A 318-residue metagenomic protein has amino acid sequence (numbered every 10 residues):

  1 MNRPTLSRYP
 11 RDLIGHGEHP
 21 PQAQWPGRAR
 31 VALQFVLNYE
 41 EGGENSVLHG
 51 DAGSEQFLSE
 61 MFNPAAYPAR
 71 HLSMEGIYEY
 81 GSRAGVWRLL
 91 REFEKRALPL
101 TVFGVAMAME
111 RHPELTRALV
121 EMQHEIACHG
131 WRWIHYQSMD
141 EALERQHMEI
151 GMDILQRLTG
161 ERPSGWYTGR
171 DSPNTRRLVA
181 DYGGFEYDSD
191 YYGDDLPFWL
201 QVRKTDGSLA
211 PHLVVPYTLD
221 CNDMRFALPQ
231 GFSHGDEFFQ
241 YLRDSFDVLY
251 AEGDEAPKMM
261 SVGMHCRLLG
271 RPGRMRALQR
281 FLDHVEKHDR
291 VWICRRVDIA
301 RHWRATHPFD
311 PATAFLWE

Functional and structural regions predicted by a protein language model:
N2-L213, F239-V262, L268-E318: Catalytic alpha-helical scaffold of carbohydrate-active enzymes acting on polysaccharides/glycoconjugates
D206-F226: A structural motif
L219-D223, A227-Q240: C-terminal amphipathic alpha-helical segment
